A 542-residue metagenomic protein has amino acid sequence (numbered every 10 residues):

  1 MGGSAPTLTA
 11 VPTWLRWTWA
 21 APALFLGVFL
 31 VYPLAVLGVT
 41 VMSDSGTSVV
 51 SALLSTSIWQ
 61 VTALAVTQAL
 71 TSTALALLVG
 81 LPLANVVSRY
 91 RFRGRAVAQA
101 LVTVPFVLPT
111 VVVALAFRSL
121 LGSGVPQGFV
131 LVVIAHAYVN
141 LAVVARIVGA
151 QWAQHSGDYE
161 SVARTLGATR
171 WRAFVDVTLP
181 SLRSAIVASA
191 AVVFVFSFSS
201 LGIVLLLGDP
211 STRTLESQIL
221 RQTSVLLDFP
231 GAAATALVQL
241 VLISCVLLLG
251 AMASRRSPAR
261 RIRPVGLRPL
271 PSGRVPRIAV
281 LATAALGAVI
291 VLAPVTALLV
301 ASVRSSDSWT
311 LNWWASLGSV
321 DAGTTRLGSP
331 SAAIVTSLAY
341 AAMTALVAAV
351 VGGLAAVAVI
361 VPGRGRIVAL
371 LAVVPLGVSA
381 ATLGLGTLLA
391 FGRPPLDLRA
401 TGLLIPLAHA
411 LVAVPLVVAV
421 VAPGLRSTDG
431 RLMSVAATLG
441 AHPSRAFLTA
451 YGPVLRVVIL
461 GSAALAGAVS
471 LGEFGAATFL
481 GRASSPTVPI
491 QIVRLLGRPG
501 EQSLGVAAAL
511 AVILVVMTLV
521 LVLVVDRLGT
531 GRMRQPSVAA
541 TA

Functional and structural regions predicted by a protein language model:
M1-T13: Short, Lys/Arg-rich, polar N-terminal cytosolic tail immediately upstream of the first transmembrane signal-anchor
V11-S45, L54-A153, S181-G208, A234-G250 (+6 more regions): Membrane-water interface segments at the C-terminal ends of transmembrane alpha-helices in multi-pass inner-membrane
G157, M252-P258, T428-G430, L523-S537: Membrane-interface capping segments at transmembrane-helix boundaries
L166-G167, P180, L439-A441, P453: Glycine/proline-centered hinge or cleavage motifs at structural transition points of membrane proteins
T169, A259-P271, D307-D321: Juxtamembrane inter-helical linkers in multi-pass membrane proteins
L201-L227, S306-W309, F474-L504, S537-T541: Glycine-rich helix-loop "coupling/hinge" segments at transmembrane-helix boundaries in multipass transporters
L249-A282, P536-T541: Alpha-helical transmembrane segments of integral membrane proteins
